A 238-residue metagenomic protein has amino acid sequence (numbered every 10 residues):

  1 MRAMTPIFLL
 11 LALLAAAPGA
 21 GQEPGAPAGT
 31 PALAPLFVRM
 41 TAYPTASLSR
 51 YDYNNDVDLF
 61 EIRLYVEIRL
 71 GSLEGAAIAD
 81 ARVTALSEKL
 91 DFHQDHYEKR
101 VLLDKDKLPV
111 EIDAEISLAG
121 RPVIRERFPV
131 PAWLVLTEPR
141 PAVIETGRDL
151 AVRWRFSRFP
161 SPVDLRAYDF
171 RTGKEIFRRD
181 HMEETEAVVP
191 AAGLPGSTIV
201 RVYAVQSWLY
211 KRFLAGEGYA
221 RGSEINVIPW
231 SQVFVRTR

Functional and structural regions predicted by a protein language model:
P6-A15: Bacterial N-terminal signal peptides
A15-G21: Boundary at the C-terminal end of the N-terminal hydrophobic targeting segment
Q22-G120, E126-R127, A192-R238: Ser/Thr/Pro- and often Gln-rich low-complexity regulatory segments of eukaryotic transcriptional regulators
E74-D80, S157-R171: Solvent-exposed loop/turn segments flanking beta-strands in beta-repeat/beta-sandwich domains
Q94-E98, D180-V188: Short, solvent-exposed loop/turn segments in extracellular or other extracytoplasmic domains
W133-R140: Proline-enriched interdomain boundary motifs that mark the N-terminal boundary and often initiate the first structured
A142-R148: Short, solvent-exposed loop/linker segments at the N-terminal edge of repeated beta-sheet extracellular domains
A151-S157: Conserved aromatic anchor
